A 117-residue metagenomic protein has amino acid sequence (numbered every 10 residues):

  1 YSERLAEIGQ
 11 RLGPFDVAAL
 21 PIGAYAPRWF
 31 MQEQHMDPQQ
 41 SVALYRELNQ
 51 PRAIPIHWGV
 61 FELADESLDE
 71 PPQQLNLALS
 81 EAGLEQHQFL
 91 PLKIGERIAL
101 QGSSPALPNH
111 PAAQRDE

Functional and structural regions predicted by a protein language model:
Y1-G13, L77, K93-E117: Core dinuclear metal-dependent hydrolase active-site scaffold
S2-L92: Cap/insert and terminal regions of metallo-dependent hydrolase folds
